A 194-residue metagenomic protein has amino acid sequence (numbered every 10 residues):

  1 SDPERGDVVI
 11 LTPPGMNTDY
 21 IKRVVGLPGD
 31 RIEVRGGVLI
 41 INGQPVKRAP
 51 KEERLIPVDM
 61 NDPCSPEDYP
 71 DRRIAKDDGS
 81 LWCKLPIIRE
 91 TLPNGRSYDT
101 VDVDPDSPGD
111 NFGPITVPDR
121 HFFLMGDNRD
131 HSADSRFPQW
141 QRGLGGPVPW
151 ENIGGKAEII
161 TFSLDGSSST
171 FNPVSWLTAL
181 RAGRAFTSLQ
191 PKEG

Functional and structural regions predicted by a protein language model:
S1-G194: Soluble "head" domains of membrane/secretory-pathway proteins
